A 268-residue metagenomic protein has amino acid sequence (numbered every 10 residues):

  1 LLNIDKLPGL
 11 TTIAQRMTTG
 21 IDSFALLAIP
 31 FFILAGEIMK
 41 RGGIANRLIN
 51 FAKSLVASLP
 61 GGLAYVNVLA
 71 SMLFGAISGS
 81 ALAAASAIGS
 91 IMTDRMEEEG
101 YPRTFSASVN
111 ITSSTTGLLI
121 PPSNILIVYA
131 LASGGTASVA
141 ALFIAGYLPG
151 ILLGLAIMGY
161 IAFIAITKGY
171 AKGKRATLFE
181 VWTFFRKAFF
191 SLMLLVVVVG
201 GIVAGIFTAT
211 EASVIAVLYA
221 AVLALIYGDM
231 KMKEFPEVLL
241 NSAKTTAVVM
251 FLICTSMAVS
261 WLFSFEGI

Functional and structural regions predicted by a protein language model:
L1-I268: Alpha-helical transmembrane segments of multi-pass membrane transport proteins
